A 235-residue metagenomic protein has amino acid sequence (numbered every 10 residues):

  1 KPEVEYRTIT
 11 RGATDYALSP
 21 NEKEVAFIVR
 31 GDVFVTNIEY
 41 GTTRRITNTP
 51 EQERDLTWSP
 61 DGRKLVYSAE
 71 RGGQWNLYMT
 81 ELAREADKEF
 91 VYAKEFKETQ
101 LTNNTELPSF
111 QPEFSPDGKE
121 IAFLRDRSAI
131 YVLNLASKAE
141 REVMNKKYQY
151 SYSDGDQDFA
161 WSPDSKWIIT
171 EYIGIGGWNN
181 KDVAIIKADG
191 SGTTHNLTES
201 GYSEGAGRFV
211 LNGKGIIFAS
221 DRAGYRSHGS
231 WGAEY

Functional and structural regions predicted by a protein language model:
K1, T8-R11, K23-F34, I38-Y40 (+9 more regions): A flexible loop/linker signature enriched in serine peptidases of the S9 family
R7-A17, D156-A160: Signature of short aromatic-glycine-proline-rich micro-motifs recurring in repeat-based ectodomains
S19, R30, S115, K187: Residue-level recognition of the GNAT/N-acetyltransferase active site
N21-K23, D61-R63, D117-K119, D164-K166 (+1 more regions): Short coil/turn segments that connect the beta-strands within blades of beta-propeller domains
E95: Short, conserved phosphate-binding/catalytic loop or strand-edge motifs used in phosphoryl-/nucleotidyl-transfer
T99: Short Cys/His-rich Zn2+-coordinating modules
